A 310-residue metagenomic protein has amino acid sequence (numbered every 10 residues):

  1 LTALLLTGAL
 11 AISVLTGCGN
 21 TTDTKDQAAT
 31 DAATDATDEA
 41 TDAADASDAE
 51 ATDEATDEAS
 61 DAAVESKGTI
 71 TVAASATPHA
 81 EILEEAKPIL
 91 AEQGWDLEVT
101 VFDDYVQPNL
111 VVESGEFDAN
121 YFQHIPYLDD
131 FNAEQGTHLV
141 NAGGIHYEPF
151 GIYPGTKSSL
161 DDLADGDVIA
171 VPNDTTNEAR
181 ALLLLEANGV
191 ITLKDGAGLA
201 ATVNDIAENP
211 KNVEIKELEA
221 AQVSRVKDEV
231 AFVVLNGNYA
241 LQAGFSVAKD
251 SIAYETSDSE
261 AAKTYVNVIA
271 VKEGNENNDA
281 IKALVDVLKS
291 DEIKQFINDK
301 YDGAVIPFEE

Functional and structural regions predicted by a protein language model:
V14-A49: Bacterial lipoprotein signal-peptidase II cleavage site
D53, D57, A76-E98: Short, polar/charged alpha-helical segment
V64, A142-I191, K294: A conserved helix-loop-strand patch within extracytoplasmic ligand-binding domains of the periplasmic binding
E65-T77, W95-V101, D167-I169: Short, well-ordered beta-strand elements
V99-L110, G198-R225: Short helix-initiation/N-cap motifs at beta->coil->alpha
D130-A142, K157, E229, V234 (+1 more regions): Ligand-binding "clamshell"
P149-L160, Y265-N278: A bilobed periplasmic-binding-protein/Venus flytrap-type ligand-binding module shared by bacterial periplasmic
N177-E186, L288-F308: Periplasmic-binding protein-like
